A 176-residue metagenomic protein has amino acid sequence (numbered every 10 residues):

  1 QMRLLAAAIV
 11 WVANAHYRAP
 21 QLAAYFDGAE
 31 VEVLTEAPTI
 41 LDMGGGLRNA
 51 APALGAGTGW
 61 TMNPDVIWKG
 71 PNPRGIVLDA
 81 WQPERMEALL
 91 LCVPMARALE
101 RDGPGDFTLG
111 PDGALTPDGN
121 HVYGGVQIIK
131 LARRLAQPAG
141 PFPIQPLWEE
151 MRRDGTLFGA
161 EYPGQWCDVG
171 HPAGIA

Functional and structural regions predicted by a protein language model:
Q1-P64, W68-P73, A139: Conserved N-terminal catalytic core of the sugar/cofactor nucleotidyltransferase
N14-H16, L34-A37, L91, D118 (+1 more regions): Conserved beta-strand termini and adjacent loop/short-helix elements that scaffold enzyme active sites in alpha/beta
G59-M62, I67-R85, M95-L99, G103 (+1 more regions): Catalytic-core segments of class I nucleotidyltransferases/pyrophosphorylases that form NMP-activated intermediates
